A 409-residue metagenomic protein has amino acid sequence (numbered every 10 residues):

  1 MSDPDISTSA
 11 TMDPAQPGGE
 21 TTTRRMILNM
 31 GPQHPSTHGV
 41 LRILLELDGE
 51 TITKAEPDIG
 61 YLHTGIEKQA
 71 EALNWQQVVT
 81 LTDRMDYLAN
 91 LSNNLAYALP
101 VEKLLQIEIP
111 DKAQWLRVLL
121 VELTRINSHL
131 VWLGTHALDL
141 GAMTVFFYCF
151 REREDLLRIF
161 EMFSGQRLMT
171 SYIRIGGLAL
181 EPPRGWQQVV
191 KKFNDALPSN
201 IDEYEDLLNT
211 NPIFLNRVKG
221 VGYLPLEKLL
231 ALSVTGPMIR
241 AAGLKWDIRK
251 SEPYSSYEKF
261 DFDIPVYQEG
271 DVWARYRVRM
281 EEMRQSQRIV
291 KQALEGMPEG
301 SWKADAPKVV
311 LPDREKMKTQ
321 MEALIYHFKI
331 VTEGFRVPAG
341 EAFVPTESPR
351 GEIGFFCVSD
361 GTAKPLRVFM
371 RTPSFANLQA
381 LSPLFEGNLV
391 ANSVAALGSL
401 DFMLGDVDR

Functional and structural regions predicted by a protein language model:
S2-R409: Metal/cofactor-centered catalytic core regions of large enzymes
